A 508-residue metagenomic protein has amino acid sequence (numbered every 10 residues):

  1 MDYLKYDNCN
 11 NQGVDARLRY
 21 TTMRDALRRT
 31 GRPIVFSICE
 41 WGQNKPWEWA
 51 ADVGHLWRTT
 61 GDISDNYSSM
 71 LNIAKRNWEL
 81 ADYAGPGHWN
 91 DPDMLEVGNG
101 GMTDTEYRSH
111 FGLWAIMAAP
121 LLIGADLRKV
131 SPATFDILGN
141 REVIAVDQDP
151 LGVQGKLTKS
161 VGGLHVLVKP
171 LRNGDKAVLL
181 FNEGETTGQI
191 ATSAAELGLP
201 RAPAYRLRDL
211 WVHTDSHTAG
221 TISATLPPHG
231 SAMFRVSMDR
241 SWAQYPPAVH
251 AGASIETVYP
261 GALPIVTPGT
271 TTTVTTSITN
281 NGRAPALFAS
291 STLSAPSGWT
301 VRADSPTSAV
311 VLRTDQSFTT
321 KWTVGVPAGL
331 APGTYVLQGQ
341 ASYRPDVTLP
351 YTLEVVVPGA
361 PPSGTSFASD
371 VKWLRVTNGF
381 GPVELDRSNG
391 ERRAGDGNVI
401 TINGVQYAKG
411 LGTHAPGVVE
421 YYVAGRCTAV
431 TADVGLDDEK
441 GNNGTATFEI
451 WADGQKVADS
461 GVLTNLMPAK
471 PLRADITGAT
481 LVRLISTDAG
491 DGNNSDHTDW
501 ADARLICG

Functional and structural regions predicted by a protein language model:
R32-D126, D147: Glycan-recognition surfaces
W114-M117, L122-G124, S160-L199: Carbohydrate-binding surface patches
G184-E185, G198, N280-A284, A328 (+1 more regions): Short, acidic/polar linear motifs in exposed loop/turn regions
T186-T192, A202, D215-S216, R283-F288: Short acidic/proline- and small/hydrophobic-mixed sequence motifs that coincide with surface turns and coil-to-beta
H217-P247: C-terminal beta-strand-rich structural cap/linker in extracellular carbohydrate-active enzymes
A224-P228, V266, A309-F318, V462-P468: Short proline/glycine- and polar residue-rich coil/turn motifs
D239-A360: Long beta-sheet-rich domains in secretory-pathway and surface-associated proteins
V356-G508: Gly-Asp-aromatic-enriched flexible segments
